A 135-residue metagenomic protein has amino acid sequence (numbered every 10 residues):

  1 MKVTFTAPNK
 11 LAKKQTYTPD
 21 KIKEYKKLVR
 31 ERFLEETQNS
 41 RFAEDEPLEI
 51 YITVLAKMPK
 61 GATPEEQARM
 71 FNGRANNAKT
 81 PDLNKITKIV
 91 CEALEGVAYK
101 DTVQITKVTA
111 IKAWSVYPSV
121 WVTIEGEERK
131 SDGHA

Functional and structural regions predicted by a protein language model:
M1-A135: Acidic, proline/glycine-enriched N-terminal capping motif
